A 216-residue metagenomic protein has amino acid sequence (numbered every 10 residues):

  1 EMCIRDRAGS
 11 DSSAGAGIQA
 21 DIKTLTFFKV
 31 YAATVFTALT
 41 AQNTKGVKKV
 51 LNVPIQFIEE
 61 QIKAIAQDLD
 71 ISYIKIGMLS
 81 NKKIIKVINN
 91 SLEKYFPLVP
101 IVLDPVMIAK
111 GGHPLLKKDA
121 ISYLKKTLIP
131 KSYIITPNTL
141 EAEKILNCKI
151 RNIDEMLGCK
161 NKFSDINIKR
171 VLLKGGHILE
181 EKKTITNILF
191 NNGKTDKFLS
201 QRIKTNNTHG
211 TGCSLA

Functional and structural regions predicted by a protein language model:
M2-I4: Short, small-residue-biased leader/transition segments that mark boundaries at the very start of proteins
A8-S13, T195-T211: Short pre-catalytic strand/loop immediately N-terminal to key active-site residues, enriched for Gly-Thr
Q19-T24, E143-K144, T205-A216: Short, small-residue alpha-helix embedded
T26-A41: N-terminal glycine-rich anion-binding loops that anchor highly charged ligand groups
T40-K48, A109-P114, A142-L146: A short acidic, helix-capping loop that chelates divalent metal ions and anchors anionic groups
K49-Q67: Glycine-rich, highly charged phosphate/nucleotide-binding loops
A66-T127: Glycine/small-residue-rich loop that forms an oxyanion/phosphate-binding "nest" at active or ligand-binding sites
K117-T195: Conserved phosphate/ATP/ADP-binding segment of small-molecule kinases
